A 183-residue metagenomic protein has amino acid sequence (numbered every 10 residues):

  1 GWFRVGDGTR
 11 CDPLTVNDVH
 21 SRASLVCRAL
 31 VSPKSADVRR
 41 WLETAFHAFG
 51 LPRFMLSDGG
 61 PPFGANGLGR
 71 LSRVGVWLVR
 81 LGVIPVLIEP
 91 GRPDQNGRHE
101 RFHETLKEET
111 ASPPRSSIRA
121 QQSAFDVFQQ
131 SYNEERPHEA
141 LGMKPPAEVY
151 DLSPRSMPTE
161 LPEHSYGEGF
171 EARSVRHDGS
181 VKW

Functional and structural regions predicted by a protein language model:
G1-V5, D12, P114-A120, H164-E168 (+2 more regions): Proteins with a high burden of low-complexity, intrinsically disordered sequence enriched in S/T/G/P/A and R, requiring
W2-T15, V19-S131: RNase H-like DDE/DDD metal-dependent nuclease/strand-transfer catalytic core used by mobile genetic elements
Q129, N133-W183: C-terminal, beta-rich DNA-binding module of retroviral/retroelements integrases
